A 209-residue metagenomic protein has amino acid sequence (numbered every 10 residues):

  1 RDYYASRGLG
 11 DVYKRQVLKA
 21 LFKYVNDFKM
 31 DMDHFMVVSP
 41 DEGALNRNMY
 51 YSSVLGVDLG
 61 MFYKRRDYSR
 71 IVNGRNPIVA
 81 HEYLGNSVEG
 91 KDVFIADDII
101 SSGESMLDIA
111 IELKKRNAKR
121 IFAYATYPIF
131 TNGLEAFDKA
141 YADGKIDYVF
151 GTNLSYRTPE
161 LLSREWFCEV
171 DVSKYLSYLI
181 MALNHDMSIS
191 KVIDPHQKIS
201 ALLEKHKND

Functional and structural regions predicted by a protein language model:
R1-Y13: Single conserved hydrophobic/aromatic residue that forms the stacking wall/gate of nucleotide- or nucleobase-binding
R7, V17-F22, N26, V54: RNA-binding accessory domains that recognize and position tRNA/RNA substrates
Y24-D27, M32, Y50-S53, M61-K64 (+3 more regions): PRPP-dependent phosphoribosyltransferase catalytic core
M36-N46, Y127-T131: Active-site glycine- and acidic-residue-rich loops that bind and position anionic ligands or nucleotide-like cofactors
P40, A96-D97, T152: Active-site flanking residues adjacent to catalytic metal/cofactor-binding acidic residues
A44, R66-D67, I100-S101: Short, glycine/acidic-enriched loop or turn micro-motifs at the edges of active sites
S87-V88, D92-D108: Oxyanion-binding "anion nests"
